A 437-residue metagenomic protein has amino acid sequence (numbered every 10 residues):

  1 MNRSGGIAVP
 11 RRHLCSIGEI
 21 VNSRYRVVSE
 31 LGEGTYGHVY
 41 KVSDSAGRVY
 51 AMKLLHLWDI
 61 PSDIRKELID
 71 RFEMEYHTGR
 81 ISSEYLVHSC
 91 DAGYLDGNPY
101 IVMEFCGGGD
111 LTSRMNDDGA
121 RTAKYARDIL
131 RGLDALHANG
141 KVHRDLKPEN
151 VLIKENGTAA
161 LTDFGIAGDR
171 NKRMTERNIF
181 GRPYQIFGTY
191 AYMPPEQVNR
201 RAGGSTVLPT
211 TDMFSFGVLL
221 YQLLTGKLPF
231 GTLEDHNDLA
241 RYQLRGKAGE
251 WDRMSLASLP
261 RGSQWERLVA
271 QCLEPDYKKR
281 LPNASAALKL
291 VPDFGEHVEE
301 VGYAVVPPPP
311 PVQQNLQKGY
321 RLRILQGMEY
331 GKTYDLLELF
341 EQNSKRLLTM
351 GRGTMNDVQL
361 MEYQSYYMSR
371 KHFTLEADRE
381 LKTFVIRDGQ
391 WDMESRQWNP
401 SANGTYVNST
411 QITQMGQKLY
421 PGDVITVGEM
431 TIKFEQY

Functional and structural regions predicted by a protein language model:
P61-R80: AlphaC helix of the eukaryotic protein kinase fold
D91-A92: A short, aromatic-enriched beta-strand patch in the conserved N-lobe beta-sheet of the protein kinase catalytic domain
D96-D110: Conserved short submotifs of the Hanks-type protein kinase catalytic core that shape the nucleotide-binding pocket
Y125-A126: Activation segment signature within eukaryotic-like protein kinase domains
R131-K141: Protein kinase catalytic-loop region centered on the HRD/HxD motif
K289-Y367, E376-T383, K433-Y437: Intrinsically disordered, low-complexity acidic Ser/Thr-rich regulatory segments
F340-E429: Forkhead-associated
